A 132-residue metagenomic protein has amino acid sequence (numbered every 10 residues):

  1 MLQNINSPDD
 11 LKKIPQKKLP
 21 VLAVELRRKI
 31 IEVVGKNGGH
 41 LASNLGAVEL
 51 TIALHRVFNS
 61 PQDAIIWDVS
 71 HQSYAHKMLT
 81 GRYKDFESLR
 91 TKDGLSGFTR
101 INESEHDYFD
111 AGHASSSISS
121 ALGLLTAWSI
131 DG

Functional and structural regions predicted by a protein language model:
M1-V33: Cofactor-/ligand-binding subdomain signature composed of acidic, glycine-rich, tryptophan-containing flexible loops
S7-L11, I31-G39, E103-D110: Glycine- and acidic
H40-G132: Cofactor-binding active-site loop characterized by glycine-rich and histidine/acidic residues
